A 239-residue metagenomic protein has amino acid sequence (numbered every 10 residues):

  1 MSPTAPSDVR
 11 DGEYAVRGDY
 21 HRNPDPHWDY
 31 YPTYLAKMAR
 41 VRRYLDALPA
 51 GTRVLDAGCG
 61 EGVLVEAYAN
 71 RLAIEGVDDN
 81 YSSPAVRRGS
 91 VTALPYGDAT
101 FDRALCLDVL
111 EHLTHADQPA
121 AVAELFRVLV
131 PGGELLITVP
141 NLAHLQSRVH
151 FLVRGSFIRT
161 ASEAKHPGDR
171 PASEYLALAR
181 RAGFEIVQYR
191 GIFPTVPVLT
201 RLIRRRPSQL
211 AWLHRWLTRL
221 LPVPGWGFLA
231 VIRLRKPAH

Functional and structural regions predicted by a protein language model:
M1-G97, R103-L107, P119-V122, G191-P194 (+2 more regions): Conserved N-terminal segment of class I S-adenosyl-L-methionine
D108-H112: Short catalytic micro-motifs in class I SAM-dependent methyltransferases
P119-P131: A short glycine-rich, Lys/Arg-flanked "PGG" loop and its adjoining helix->strand segment in the class I
G133-V139: Conserved beta-strand signature within the Rossmann-like core of class I S-adenosyl-L-methionine
L136, L152-R154, V187-H239: A C-terminal cap/extension of S-adenosyl-L-methionine-dependent methyltransferases that defines the acceptor-substrate
N141-L145, I192-T195: Short "lid" loop at the C-terminus of a central beta-strand within the Rossmann-like core of SAM-dependent
I158-E174: Acceptor-substrate binding/catalytic loop of class I
S173-R190: A SAM-dependent methyltransferase catalytic signature shared across enzymes that methylate proteins
